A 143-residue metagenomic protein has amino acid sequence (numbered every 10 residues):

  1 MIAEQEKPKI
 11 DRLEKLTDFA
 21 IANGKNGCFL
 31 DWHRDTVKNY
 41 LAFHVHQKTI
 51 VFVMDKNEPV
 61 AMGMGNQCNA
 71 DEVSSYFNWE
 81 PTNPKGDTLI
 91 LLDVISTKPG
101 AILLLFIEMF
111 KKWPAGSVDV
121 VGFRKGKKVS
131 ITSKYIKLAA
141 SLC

Functional and structural regions predicted by a protein language model:
M1-A3, M64-V73: Phosphate-binding glycine-rich loops and adjacent basic patches that engage nucleotide phosphates, nucleic-acid
M1-T36: Short amphipathic alpha-helix that is part of the acyltransferase structural core
I2, I10, K137-C143: Mixed-charge, low-complexity intrinsically disordered regions
A20, Y40-H44, M109-P114: Hydrophobic, Leu/Ile/Phe/Ala-enriched alpha-helical segments that form helix-helix packing faces
K38-A61, Q67-N69: A short helix-loop-beta-strand connector motif used in the catalytic cores of GNAT acetyltransferases and, in some
G63-G65, V94-I95: Long, contiguous hydrophobic alpha-helical segments, chiefly transmembrane helices and signal peptides
V73-A139: Acyl-donor binding region in acyl/amide transferases
